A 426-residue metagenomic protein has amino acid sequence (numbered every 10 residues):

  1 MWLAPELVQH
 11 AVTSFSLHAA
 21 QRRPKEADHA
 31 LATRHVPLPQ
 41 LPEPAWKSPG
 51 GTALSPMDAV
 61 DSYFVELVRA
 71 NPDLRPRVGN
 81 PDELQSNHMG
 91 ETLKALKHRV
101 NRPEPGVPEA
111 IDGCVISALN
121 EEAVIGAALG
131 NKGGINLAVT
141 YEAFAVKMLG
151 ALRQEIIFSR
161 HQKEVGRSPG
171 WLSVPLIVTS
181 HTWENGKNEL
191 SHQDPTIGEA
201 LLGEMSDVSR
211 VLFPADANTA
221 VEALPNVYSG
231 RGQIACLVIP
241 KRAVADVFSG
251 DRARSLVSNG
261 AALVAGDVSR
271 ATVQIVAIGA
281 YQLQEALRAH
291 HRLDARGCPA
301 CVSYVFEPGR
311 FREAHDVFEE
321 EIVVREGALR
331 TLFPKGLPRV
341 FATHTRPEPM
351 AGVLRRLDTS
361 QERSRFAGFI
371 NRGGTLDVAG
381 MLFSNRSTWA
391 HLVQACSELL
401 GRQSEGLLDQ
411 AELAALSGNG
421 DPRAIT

Functional and structural regions predicted by a protein language model:
M1, P169-S173, T179-E199, S229-T426: Thiamine diphosphate
W2-A245, G309, H315, I322 (+1 more regions): Thiamine diphosphate
